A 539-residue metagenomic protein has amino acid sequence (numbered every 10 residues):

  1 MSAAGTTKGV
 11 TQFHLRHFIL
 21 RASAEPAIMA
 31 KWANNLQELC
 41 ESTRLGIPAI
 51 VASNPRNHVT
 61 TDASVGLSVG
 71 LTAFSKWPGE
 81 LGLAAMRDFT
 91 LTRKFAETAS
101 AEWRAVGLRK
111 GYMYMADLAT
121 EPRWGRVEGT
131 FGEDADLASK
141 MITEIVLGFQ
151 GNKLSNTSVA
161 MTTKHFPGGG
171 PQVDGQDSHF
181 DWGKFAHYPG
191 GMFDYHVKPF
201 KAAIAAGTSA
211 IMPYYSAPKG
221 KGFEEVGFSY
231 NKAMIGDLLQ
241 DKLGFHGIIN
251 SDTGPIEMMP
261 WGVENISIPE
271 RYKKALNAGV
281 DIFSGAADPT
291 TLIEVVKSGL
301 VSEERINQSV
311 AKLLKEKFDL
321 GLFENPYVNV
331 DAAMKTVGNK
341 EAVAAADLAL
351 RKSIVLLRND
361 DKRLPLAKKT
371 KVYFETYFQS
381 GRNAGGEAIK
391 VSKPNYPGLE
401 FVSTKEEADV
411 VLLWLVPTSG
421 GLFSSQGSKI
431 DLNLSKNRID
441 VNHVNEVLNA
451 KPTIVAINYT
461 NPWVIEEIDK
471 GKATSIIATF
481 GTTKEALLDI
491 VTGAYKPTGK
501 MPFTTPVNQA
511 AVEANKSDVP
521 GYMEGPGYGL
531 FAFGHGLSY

Functional and structural regions predicted by a protein language model:
M1-P167, V197-A210, G227-G285, K297 (+4 more regions): N-terminal beta-rich core of secreted/periplasmic extracellular enzymes
F13, S75-G79, E121-R126, V173-K184 (+3 more regions): Gly-rich Lys/Arg/Thr-decorated short loops/hinges at beta-loop-alpha junctions or inter-strand turns that position
I47-A52, Y215, A287-D288, Q308-S309 (+2 more regions): Short coil/turn segments at secondary-structure boundaries
V59-A63, A119-R123, G169-G175, G220 (+4 more regions): Short acidic/His/Gly/Ser-rich catalytic and metal-binding motifs that mark active-site loops of diverse hydrolases
A105, M259-P260, N265, T290-E303 (+1 more regions): C-terminal non-catalytic regions of proteins with extracellular/luminal or membrane-system context
R126, W182-Y188, G220-E225, E257-V280 (+4 more regions): Short beta-alpha connecting loops at secondary-structure transitions that line or flank enzyme active sites
H179-F200: Structured secondary-structure scaffolds
A210-P213, A217: Surface-exposed extracellular loop regions of Gram-negative outer-membrane beta-barrel proteins
